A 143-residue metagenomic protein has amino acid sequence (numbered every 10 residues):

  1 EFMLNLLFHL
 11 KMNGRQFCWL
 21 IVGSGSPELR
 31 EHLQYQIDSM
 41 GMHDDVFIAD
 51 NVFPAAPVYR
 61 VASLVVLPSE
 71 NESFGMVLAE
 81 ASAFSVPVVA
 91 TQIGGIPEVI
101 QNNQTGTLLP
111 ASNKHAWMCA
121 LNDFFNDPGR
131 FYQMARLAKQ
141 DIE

Functional and structural regions predicted by a protein language model:
E1-H9, E31-H32, T107, H115: A conserved mid-protein helix/loop that constitutes part of the nucleotide-sugar donor-binding site
C18-H32: Glycosyltransferase donor-sugar binding loop
E31-D50: Nucleotide-activated donor-binding/catalytic signature segment of Leloir-type glycosyltransferases, i.e., the conserved
N51-V52, V58-A62: Short alpha-helical donor nucleotide-sugar binding micro-motif in glycosyltransferases
E70: Aromatic "clamp/platform" in nucleotide-sugar-dependent glycosyltransferases that forms part of the donor/acceptor
P87-A90, I100: Short hydrophobic beta-strand element within catalytic cores of glycosyltransferases and related nucleotide-activated
N102-N103, T107-K114, D123-G129: Conserved acidic donor-binding segment of nucleotide-sugar-dependent glycosyltransferases
A116, D123, R130-E143: A short, well-ordered alpha-helix in the C-terminal region of glycosyltransferases
